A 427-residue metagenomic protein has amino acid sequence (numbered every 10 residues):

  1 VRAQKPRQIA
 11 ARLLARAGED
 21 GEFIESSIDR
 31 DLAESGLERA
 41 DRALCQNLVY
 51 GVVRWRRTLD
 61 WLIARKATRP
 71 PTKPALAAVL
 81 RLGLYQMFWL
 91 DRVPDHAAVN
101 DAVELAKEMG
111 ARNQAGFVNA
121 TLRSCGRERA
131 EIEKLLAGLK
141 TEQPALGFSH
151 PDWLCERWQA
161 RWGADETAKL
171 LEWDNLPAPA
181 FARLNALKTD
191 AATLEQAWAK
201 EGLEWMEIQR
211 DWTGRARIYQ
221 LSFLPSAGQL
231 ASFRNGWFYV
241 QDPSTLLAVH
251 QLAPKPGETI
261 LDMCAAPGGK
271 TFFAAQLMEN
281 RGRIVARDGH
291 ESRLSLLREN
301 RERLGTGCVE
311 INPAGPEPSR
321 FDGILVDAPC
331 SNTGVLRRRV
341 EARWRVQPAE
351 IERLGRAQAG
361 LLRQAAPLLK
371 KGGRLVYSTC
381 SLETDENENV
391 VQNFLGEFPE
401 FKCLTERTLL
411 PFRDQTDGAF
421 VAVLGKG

Functional and structural regions predicted by a protein language model:
V1-G427: S-adenosylmethionine
